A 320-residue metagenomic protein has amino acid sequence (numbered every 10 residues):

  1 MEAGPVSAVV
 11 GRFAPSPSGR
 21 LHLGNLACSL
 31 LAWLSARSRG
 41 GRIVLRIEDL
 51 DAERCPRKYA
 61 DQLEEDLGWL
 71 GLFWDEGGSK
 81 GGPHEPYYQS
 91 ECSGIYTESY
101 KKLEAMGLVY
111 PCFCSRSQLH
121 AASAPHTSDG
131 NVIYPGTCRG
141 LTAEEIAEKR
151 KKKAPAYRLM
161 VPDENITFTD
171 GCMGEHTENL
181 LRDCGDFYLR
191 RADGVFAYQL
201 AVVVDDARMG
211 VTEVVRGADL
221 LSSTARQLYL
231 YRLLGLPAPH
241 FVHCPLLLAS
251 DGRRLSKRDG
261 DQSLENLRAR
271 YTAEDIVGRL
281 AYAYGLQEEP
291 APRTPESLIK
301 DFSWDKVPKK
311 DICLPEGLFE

Functional and structural regions predicted by a protein language model:
M1-R20, S38, I43, A147-E148 (+3 more regions): Non-catalytic terminal extensions that flank enzyme cores
E2-S123, T127, A218-D219, S223-L236 (+1 more regions): N-terminal Rossmann-like or analogous alpha/beta NTP/dinucleotide-binding catalytic cores that position adenine
D51-D61, A249-D251, K300-P308: Short, mixed-charge aromatic SLiMs
A60, S93, R116-L119, N131 (+4 more regions): Alpha-helix initiation and N-capping motif
G68, E98-V109, E164-T177, A291-K310: A short, terminal or domain-edge coil/loop segment
D75-G78, A238-F241, Q287-R293: Short, surface-exposed acidic
Y87-K102, H126-V132, P155-D163, A283-L298: Short secondary-structure transition/capping segments
S117-S256, S263-L267, E316-E320: Active-site cores that bind ATP or allylic diphosphates and position pyrophosphate for catalysis
